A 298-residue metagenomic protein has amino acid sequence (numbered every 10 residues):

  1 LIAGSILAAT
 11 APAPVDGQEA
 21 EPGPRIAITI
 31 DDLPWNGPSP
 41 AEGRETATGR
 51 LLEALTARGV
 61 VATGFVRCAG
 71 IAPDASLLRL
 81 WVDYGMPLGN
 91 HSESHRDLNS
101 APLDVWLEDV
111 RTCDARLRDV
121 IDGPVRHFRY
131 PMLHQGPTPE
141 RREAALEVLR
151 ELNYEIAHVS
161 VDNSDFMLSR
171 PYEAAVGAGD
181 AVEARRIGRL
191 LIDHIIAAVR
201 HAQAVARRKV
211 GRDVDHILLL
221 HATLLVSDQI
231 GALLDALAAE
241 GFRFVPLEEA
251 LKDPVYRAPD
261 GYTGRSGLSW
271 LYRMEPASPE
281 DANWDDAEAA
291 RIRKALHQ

Functional and structural regions predicted by a protein language model:
L1-A9: Bacterial N-terminal signal peptides
A8, V15-E19: Boundary at the C-terminal end of the N-terminal hydrophobic targeting segment
E19-L133, T138, L218-L219, A236 (+1 more regions): Active-site beta->alpha N-cap acidic-glycine motif
P40-A41, R96-V120, T138-L152, S160-R212 (+1 more regions): Alpha-helical scaffold elements lining the catalytic groove of polysaccharide deacetylases
T56-A62, H158, L224-Q298: C-terminal domain-boundary segment and adjacent tail
Y84-L88, R150-E155: Glycine-enriched alpha-helix->loop->beta-strand junction motifs that scaffold or abut catalytic
N90-D97, R116-G123, A181-R200, L268-E288 (+1 more regions): Short, basic, helix/turn surface patches
G211-L220: Conserved short secondary-structure transition element at the edge of the structured enzyme core that lines
